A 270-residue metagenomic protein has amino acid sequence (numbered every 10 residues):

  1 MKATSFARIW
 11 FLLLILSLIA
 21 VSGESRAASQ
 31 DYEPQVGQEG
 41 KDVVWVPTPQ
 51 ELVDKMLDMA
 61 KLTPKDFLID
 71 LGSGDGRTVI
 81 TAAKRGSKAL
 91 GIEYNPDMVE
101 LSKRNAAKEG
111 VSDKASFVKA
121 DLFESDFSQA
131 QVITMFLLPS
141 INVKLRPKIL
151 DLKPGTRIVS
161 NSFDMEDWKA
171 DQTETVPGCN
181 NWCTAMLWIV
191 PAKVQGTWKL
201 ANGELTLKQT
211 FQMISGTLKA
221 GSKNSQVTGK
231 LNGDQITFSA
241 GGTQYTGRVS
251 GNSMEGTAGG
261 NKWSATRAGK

Functional and structural regions predicted by a protein language model:
W10-A20: Bacterial N-terminal signal peptides
S25-D66: S-adenosyl-L-methionine
P64-G74: Conserved class I S-adenosyl-L-methionine
D75-S87: Conserved SAM-binding loop of SAM-dependent methyltransferases across substrates and taxa, primarily the Class I
K88-E93: Conserved SAM-binding motif I beta-strand of class I
P96-Q129: S-adenosyl-L-methionine
S140-Q195: C-terminal substrate-binding/active-site "lid" region of AdoMet-derived donor-dependent transferases
A192-K270: Central antiparallel beta-sheet cores of small beta-barrel/beta-sandwich binding domains
